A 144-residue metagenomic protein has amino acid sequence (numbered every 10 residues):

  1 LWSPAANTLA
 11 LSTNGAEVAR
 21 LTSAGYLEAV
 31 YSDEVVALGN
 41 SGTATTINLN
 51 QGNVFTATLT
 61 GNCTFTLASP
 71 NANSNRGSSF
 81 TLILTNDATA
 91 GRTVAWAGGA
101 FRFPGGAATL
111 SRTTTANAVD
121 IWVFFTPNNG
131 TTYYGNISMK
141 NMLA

Functional and structural regions predicted by a protein language model:
L1-A29, N141-L143: Beta-strand-rich receptor-binding modules of extracellular spikes/adhesins
V18-R20, A44-T46, V123: Short, surface-exposed charged micro-motifs
G25-G98, R102, N117-A118, T126-A144: Exposed extracellular interaction/assembly regions and N-terminal maturation sites
A68-S69, A108-T113: Beta-strand-rich interaction surfaces with strong enrichment in secreted/lumenal proteins
R102-A108: Short Pro/Gly-enriched beta-strand edge/turn motifs at strand-loop
S111-W122: Charged/polar, low-hydrophobicity segments characteristic of intrinsically disordered regions and flexible loops
